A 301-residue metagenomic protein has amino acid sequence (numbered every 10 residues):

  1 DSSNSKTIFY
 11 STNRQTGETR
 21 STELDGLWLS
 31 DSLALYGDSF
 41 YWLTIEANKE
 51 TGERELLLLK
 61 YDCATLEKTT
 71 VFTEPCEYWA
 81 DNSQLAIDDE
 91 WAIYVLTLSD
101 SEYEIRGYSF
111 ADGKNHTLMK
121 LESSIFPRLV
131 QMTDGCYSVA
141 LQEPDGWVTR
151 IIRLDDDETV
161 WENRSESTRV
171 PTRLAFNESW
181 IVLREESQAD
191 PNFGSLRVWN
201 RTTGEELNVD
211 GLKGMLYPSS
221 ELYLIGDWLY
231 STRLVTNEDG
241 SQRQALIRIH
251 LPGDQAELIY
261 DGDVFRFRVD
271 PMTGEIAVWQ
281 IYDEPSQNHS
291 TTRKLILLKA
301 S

Functional and structural regions predicted by a protein language model:
D1, Y41-T44, I93-V95, Y137-A140 (+3 more regions): Residue position within the beta-strands of beta-propeller blades
D1-T7, D25-S32: Beta-strand-rich domains and repeat architectures in extracellular enzymes and scaffolds, especially beta-propellers
S3-Y10, N48-L59, D100-G107, P144-I151 (+3 more regions): Structural motif
N13-G17, Y61-L66, S109-G113, R153-D157 (+3 more regions): Short loop/turn segments that connect beta-strands within beta-propeller blades
E18-L24, E67-P75, K114-K120, E158-R164 (+2 more regions): A short beta-strand motif characteristic of beta-propeller blades
L27-G37, E77-D89, S123-T133, E166-E178 (+2 more regions): Repeated scaffold domains used in trafficking and secretory/extracellular systems, primarily beta-propellers
K213-Q244: Loop/turn-rich, solvent-exposed surfaces of beta-rich toroidal or solenoidal domains
V264-S301: Blade-level signature of beta-propeller repeat domains, shared across WD40, Kelch, NHL, RCC1 and BNR/Asp-box propellers
